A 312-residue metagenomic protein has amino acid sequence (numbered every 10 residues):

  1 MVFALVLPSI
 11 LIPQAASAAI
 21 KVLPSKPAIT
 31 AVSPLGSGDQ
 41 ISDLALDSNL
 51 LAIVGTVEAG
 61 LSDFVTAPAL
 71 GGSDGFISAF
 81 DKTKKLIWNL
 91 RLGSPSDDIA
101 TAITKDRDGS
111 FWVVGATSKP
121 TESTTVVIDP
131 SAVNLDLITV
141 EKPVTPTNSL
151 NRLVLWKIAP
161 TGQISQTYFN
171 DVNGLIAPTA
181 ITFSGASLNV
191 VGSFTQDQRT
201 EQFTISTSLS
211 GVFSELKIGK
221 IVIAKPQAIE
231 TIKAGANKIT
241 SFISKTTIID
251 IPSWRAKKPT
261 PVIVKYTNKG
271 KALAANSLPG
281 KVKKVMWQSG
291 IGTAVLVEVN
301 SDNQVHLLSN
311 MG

Functional and structural regions predicted by a protein language model:
M1-I10: Bacterial N-terminal signal peptides
A15-G312: A sequence-level/structural motif corresponding to short, flexible coil/turn segments enriched in small polar residues
